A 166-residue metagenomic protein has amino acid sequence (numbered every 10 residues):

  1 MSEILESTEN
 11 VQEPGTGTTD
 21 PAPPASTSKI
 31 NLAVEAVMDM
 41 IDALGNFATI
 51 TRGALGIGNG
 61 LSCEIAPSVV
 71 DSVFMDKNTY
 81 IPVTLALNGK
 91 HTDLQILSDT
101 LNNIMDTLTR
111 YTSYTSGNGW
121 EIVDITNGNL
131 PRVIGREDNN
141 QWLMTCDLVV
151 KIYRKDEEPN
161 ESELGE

Functional and structural regions predicted by a protein language model:
M1-M75, D99, Y111-N118, E161-E166: Small/polar-rich, solvent-exposed N-terminal microdomains that initiate assembly or binding
K29, I96, N140: Conserved acidic
V34-M38, Y80, N139-W142: A general secondary-structure boundary signal
G45-Q95, V123-I125, N129-R132, T145: Short, solvent-exposed beta-alpha or beta-beta edge segments that form flexible loop/patches at the rim of ligand
F47, L108-E166: Acidic-leaning, charged glycine-interspersed low-complexity segments
N78-Y80, K90-S113: Extracellular/virion structural assembly segments
